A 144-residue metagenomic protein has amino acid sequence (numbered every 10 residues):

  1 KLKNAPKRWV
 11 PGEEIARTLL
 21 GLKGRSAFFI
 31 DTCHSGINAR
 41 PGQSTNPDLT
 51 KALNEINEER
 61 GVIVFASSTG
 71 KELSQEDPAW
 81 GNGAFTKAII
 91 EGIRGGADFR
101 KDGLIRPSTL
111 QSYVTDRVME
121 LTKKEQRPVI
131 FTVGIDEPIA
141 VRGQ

Functional and structural regions predicted by a protein language model:
K1-Q144: Cysteine endopeptidase catalytic domains of the caspase/legumain-like
